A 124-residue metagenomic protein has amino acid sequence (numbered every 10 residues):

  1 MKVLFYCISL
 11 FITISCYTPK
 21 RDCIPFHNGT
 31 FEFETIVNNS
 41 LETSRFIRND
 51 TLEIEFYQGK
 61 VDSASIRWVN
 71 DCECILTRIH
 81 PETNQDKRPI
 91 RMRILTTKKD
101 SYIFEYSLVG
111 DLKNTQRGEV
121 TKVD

Functional and structural regions predicted by a protein language model:
M1-S9: Sec-dependent signal peptide recognition, specifically the positively charged N-region followed immediately by
I12-S15: C-terminal motif of bacterial Sec signal peptides marking the signal peptidase cleavage site
Y17-P19: Bacterial signal peptide processing site
C23-N38: Tryptophan-anchored aromatic micro-motifs
L41-V69: N-terminal glycine/threonine-rich, aromatic-flanked beta-hairpin/loop signature
E55, I103-R117: Short, exposed beta-strand-loop hairpins at the edges of beta-sheets in extracellular/periplasmic proteins
S65-E73, I94-S101, K122-D124: A short, structured loop/turn motif at beta-sheet edges
L76-K99: An anionic, turn-rich surface loop/hairpin at beta-sheet edges that serves as a generic interaction/coordination patch
